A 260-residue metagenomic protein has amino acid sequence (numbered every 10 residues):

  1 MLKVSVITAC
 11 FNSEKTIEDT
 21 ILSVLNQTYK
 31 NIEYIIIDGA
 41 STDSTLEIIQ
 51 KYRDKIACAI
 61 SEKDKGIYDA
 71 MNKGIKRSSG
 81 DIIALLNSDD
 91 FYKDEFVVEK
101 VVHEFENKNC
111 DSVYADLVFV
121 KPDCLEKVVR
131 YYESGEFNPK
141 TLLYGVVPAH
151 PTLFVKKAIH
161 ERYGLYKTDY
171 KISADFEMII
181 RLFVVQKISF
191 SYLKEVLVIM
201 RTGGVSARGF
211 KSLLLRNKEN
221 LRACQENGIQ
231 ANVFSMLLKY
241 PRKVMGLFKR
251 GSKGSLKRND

Functional and structural regions predicted by a protein language model:
M1-S212, S252: Nucleotide-sugar donor-binding/catalytic module of glycosyltransferases that assemble extracellular/cell-envelope
E47, K51, H103, R222 (+2 more regions): Charged/polar, solvent-exposed surface patches and flexible loops
E195, R208-F234: Catalytic core of nucleotide-sugar-dependent glycosyltransferases
I199, R216, Y240-P241: Short secondary-structure capping/turn micro-motifs that flank functional sites
Q225-D260: Membrane-proximal basic amphipathic "stem/tether" segments
